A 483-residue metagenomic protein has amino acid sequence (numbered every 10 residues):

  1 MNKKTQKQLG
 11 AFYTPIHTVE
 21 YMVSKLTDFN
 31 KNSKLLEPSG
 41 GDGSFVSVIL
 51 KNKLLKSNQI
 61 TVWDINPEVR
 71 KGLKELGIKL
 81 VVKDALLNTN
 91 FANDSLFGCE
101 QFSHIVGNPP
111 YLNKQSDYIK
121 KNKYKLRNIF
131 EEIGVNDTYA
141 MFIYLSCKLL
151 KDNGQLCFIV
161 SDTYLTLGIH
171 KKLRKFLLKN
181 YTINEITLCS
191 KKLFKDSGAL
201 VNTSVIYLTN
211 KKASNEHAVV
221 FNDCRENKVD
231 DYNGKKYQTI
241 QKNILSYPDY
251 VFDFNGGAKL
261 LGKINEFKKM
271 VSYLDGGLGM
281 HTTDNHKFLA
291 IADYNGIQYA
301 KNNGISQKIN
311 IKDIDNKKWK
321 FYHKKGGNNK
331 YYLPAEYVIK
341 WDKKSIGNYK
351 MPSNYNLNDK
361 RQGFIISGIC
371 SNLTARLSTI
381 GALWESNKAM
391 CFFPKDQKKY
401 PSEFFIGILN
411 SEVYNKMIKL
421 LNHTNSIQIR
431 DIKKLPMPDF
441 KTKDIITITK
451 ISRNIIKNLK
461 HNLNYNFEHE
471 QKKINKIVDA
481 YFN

Functional and structural regions predicted by a protein language model:
K3, K7-V23, S39-L50, L54-S57 (+7 more regions): Signature of N6-adenine DNA methyltransferases within the class I
P15-V19, P401, E470, I474: Hydrophobic (often cysteine-bearing) scaffold residues that line and stabilize catalytic clefts of nucleotide/cofactor
S24-N30: Glycine-rich helix-loop-beta junction characteristic of Rossmann-like nucleotide cofactor-binding loops
N32, Q59, I78, F102-S103 (+1 more regions): The start of beta-strands in P-loop NTPase/AAA+ ATPase cores
K34-L36: Conserved beta-strand elements of the Class I
E75-K83: Active-site regions of enzymes building and remodeling cell-envelope glycoconjugates
E266-T447: Polybasic, glycine- and aromatic-enriched phosphate-binding surface used to engage nucleic acids
D431-F482: Extended amphipathic alpha-helical segments enriched in small hydrophobics
